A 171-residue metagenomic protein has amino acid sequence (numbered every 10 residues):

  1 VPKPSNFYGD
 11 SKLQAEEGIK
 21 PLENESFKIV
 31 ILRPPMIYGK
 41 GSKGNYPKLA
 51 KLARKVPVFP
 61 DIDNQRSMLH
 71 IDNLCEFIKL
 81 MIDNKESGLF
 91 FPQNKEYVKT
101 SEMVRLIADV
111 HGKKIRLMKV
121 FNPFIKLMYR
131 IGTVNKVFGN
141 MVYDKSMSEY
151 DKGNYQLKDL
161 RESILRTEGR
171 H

Functional and structural regions predicted by a protein language model:
S5-L13, M36-G39, S67-M68, Y97: Short-chain dehydrogenase/reductase
S5-V30: Active-site Tyr-X1-5-Lys
Q14, G18, K48-K51, N73-L80 (+4 more regions): Alpha-helical elements of Rossmann-like donor-binding domains used by nucleotide-donor carbohydrate transfer enzymes
V30-K48: Flexible, glycine-rich beta-alpha linker
I31, Q65-M68, Y97, L157: Short aromatic/basic micro-patch
K51-L69, N73, F77-L80, F91: A conserved pocket-lining segment of Rossmann-fold NAD(P)-dependent short-chain dehydrogenase/reductase
M81-V134, K158-H171: Mid/C-terminal beta-alpha module of Rossmann-like enzyme folds, strongest in SDR-family dehydrogenases/epimerases
I125-Q156: Mobile cap/lid helix-loop segments that border enzyme active or cofactor-binding sites and regulate substrate access
